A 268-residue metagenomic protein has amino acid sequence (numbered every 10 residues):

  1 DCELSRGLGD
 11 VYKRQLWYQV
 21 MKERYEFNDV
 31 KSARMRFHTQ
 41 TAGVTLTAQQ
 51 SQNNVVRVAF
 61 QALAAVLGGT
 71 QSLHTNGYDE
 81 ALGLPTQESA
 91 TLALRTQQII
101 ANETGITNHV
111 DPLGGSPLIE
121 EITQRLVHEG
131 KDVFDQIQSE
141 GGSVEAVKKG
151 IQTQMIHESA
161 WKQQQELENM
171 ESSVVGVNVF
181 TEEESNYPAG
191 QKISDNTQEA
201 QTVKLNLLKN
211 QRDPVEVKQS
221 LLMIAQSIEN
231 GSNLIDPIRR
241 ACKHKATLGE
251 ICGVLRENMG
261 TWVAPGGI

Functional and structural regions predicted by a protein language model:
D1-Y12: Single conserved hydrophobic/aromatic residue that forms the stacking wall/gate of nucleotide- or nucleobase-binding
D10, R14-N54: Accessory "access/gating" subregions that flank catalytic or transport cores
K13-N28, V56-G69, L92-T104: Structured alpha-helical segments in the cores of large, soluble enzyme domains
V30-S32, A65-L67, G231-L234: A structural signal for short secondary-structure junctions
R34-R36, G69-S72: Active-site-adjacent bridging/hinge elements
T39-S51, V58, L73-E88, G105-T123 (+1 more regions): Short beta-alpha connecting loops at secondary-structure transitions that line or flank enzyme active sites
L46-A48, Q71, V144, I151: Append "with occasional cross-activation on large, charged helical scaffolds in nucleic-acid assemblies
Q87, R95-Q98, N102-I268: Flexible, glycine-rich loop/tail regions that form catalytic "lids" or insertion modules at the edges of active sites
